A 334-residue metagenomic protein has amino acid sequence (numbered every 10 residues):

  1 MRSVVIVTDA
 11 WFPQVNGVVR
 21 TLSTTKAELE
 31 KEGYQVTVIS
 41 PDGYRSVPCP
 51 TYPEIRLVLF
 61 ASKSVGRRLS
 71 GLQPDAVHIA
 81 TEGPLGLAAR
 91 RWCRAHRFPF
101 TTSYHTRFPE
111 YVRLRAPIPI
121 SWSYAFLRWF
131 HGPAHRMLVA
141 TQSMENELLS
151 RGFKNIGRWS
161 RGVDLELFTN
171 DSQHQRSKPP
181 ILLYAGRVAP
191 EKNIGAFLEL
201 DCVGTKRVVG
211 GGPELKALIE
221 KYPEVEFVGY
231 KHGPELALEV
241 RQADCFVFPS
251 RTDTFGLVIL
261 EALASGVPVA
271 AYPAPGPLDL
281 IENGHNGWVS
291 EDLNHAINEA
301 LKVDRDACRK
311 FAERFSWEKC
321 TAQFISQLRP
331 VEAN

Functional and structural regions predicted by a protein language model:
P99-T101, E110-W129, V139: Nucleotide-sugar donor phosphate/pyrophosphate-binding loop at the beta->alpha transition of glycosyltransferases
A125-D171, S177: Donor nucleotide-sugar binding/catalytic pocket of nucleotide-sugar-dependent glycosyltransferases
H131, Y230-K231, L238-A243, F324: Short alpha-helical donor nucleotide-sugar binding micro-motif in glycosyltransferases
H174-V209: Conserved donor-binding/catalytic core segment of Leloir-type glycosyltransferases
K216-P234: Nucleotide-activated donor-binding/catalytic signature segment of Leloir-type glycosyltransferases, i.e., the conserved
R251: Aromatic "clamp/platform" in nucleotide-sugar-dependent glycosyltransferases that forms part of the donor/acceptor
I259, A264, P268-A271, I281: Short hydrophobic beta-strand element within catalytic cores of glycosyltransferases and related nucleotide-activated
L301-E332: A charged, aromatic-enriched C-terminal amphipathic alpha-helix characteristic of glycosyltransferases across folds
